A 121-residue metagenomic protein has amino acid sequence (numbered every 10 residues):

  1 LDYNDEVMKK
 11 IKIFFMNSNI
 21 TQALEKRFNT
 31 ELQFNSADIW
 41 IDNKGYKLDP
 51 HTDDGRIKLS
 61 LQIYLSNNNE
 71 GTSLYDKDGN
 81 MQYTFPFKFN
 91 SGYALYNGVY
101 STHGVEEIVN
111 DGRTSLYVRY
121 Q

Functional and structural regions predicted by a protein language model:
L1: Short, helix-capping/interhelical loops that line the mouth of catalytic, cofactor-, or ligand-binding pockets
N4, K12-M16, I20-Q121: Catalytic core of non-heme Fe(II) oxygenases with the double-stranded beta-helix
